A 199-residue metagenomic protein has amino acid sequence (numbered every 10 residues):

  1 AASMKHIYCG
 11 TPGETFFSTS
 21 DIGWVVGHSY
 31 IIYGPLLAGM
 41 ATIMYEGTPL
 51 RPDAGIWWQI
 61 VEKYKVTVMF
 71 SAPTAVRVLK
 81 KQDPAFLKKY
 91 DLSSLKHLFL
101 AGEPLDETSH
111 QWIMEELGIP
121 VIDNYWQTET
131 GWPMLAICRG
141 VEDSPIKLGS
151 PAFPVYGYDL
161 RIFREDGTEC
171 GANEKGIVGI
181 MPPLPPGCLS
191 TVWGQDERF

Functional and structural regions predicted by a protein language model:
A1-T15, V25-T67, K81-Q82: Conserved AMP-binding/adenylation subdomain of ANL enzymes
A2, Q111, G149, E197: Active-site phosphate/pyrophosphate- and oxyanion-stabilizing loops and adjacent acidic/basic residues in soluble
T11-F16, Y33, L37-M40, T67-S71 (+3 more regions): Gly/Ser/Thr-rich phosphate-binding loop
T15-F17, V178-G179: Short, well-ordered beta-strand segments
D21: Residue(s) in the substrate-gating loop at a strand-loop-helix junction that position the organic substrate next
T74-R77, E103-P104, P183-G187: Alpha-helix/helix-capping structural signal
F153-G157, T168-F199: Conserved ATP/PPi-binding loop(s) of AMP-dependent carboxylate-activating enzymes
